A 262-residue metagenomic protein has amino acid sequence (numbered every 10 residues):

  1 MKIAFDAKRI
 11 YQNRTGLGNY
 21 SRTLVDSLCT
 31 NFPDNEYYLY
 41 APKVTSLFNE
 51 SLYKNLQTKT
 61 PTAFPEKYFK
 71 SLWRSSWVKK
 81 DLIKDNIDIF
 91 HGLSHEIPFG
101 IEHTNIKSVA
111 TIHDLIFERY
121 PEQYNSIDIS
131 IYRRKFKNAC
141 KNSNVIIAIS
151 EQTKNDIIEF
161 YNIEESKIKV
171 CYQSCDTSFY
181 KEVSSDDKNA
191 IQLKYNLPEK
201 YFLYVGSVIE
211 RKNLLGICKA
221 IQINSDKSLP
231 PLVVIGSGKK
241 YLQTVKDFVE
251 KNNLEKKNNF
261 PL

Functional and structural regions predicted by a protein language model:
M1-L262: Carbohydrate transferase catalytic cores enriched for Leloir-type hexosyltransferases
